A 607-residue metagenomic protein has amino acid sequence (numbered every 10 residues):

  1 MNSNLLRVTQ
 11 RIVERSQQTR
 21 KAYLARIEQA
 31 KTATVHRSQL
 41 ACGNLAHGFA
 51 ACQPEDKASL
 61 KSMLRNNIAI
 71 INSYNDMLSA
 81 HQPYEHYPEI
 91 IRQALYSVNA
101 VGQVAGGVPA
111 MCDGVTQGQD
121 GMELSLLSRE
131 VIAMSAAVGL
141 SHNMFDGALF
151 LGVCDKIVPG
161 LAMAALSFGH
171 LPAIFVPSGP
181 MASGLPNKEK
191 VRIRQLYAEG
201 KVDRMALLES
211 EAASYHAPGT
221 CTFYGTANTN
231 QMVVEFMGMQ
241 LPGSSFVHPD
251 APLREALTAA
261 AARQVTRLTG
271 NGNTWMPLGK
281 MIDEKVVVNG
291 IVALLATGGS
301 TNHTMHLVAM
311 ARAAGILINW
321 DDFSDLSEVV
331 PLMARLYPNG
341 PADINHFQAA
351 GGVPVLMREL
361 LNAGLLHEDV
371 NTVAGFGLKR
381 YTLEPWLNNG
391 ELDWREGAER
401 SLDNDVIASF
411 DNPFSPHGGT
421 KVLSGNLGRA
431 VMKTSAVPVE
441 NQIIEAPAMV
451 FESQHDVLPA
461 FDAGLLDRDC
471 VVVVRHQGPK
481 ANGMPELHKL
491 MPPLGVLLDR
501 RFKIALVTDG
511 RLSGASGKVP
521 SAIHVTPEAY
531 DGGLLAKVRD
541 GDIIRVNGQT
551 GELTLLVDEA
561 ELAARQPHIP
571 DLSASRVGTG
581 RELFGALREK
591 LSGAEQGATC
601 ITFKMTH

Functional and structural regions predicted by a protein language model:
M1-D76, A80, E89-V108, Q119-G121 (+5 more regions): Catalytic or ion-coupling anion/metal-binding cores of large enzyme and transporter domains
H86: Acidic/charged coordination and interface sites in well-structured regions
A105-N143: N-terminal small/polar loop signature for handling phosphorylated ligands or for N-terminal nucleophile
R129-A136, N143-A148, L458-L466: Contiguous domain-boundary segments centered on the initiation and propagation of an alpha-helix
G139-L161, I174-P177: A short, small-residue-rich loop immediately preceding and capping a beta-strand
